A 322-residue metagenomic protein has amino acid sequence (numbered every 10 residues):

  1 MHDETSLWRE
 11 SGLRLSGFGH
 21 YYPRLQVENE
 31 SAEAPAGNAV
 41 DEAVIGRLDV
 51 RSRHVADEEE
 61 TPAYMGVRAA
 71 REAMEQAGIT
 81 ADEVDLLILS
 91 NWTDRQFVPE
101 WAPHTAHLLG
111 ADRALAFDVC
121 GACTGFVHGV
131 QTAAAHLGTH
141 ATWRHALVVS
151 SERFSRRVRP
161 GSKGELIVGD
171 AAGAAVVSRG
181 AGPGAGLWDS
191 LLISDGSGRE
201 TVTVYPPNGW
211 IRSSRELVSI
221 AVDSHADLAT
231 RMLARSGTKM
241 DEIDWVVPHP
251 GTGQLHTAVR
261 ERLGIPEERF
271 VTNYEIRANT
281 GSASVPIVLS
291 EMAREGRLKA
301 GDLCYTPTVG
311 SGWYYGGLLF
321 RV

Functional and structural regions predicted by a protein language model:
M1-E59, P160-D223, D227-T230, V309: Condensing-enzyme catalytic core mediating Claisen C-C bond formation in acyl metabolism
H2, A63, V67-A70, T93-D94 (+4 more regions): Claisen-condensing/thiolase-fold acyl-transfer catalytic domains that form or cleave C-C bonds in fatty acid
L15, V44, A73, V84-L87 (+6 more regions): Buried hydrophobic positions in well-ordered alpha/beta secondary-structure cores of metabolic enzymes
S16-G19, S90, C120, A146-E152 (+2 more regions): Short beta-strand segments
A32-V40, Y64, T93-P103: A structural motif shared across PLP-dependent enzymes of the aminotransferase-like
V50-S52, E83-I88, H107-C120, S155-R159 (+1 more regions): Glycine/charged-rich beta-loop-alpha catalytic/anionic-binding loops adjacent to active sites
A69-D85, D227-D244, M292-R297: Phosphate/pyrophosphate-binding loops at sites that engage ATP/ADP/AMP, CoA/4′-phosphopantetheine, polyphosphate
G138-A171: Flexible, glycine-rich active-site loops centered on histidine and acidic residues that chelate a metal or position
